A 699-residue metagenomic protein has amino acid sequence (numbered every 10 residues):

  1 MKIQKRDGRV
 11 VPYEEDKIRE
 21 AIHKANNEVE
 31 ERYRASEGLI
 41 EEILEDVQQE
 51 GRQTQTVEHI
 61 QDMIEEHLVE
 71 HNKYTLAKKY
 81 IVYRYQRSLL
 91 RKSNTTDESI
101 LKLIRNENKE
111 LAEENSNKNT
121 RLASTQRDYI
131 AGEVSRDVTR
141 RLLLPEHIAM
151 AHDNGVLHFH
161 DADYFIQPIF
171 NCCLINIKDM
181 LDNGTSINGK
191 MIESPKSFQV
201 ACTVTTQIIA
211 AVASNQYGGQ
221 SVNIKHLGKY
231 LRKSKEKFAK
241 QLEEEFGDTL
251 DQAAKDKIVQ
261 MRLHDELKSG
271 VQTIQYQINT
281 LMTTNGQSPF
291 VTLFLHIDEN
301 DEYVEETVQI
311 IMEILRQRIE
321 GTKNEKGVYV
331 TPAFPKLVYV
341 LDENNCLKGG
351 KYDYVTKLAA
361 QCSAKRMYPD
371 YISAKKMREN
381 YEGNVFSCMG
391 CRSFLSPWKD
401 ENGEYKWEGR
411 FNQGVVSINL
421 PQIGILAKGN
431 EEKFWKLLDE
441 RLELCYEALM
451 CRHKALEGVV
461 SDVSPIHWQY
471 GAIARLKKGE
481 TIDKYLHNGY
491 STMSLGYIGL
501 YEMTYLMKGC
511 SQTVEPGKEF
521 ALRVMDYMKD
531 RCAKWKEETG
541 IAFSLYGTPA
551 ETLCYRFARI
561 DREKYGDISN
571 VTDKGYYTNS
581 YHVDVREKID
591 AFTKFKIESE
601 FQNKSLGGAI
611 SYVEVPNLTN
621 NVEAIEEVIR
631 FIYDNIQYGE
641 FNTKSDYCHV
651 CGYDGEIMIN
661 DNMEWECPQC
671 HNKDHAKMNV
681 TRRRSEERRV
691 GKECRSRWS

Functional and structural regions predicted by a protein language model:
M1-L103, E107: Charged, amphipathic alpha-helical regulatory modules used for macromolecular assembly or allosteric control
E15, M493-Y497, M678: Short alpha-helical patches at coil-to-helix transitions and adjacent helical residues in well-structured domains
Q86-L90, T96-G489, L506, C510 (+1 more regions): Conserved catalytic cores of very large enzyme subunits
M493-L506, D526, R683: Contiguous, well-ordered alpha-helical segments that form the cores/surfaces of helical PPI scaffolds
K673-H675, V680, R684-E687, S699: Phosphate-handling catalytic cores of nucleic-acid transaction enzymes
R688-C694: Conserved small/polar residues in nucleotide/adenosyl-binding loops
